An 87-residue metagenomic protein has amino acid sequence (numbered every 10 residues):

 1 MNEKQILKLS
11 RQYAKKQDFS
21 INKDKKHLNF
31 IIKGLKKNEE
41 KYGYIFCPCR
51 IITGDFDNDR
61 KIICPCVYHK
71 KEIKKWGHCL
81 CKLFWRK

Functional and structural regions predicted by a protein language model:
M1-K87: Long, distal/terminal scaffolding or interaction modules with repetitive or compositionally biased sequence
